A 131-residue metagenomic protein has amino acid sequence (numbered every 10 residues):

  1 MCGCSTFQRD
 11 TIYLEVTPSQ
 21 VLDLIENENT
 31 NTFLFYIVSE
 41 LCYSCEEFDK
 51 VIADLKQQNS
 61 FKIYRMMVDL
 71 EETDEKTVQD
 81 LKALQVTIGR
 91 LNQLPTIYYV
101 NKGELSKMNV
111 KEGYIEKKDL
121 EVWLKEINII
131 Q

Functional and structural regions predicted by a protein language model:
C2-N31, W123-Q131: N-terminal leader/targeting and pre-domain segments
L14, L41-F48, D74-V78, G113 (+1 more regions): Solvent-exposed, acidic/flexible segments
P18, L22-I25, D49-A53, V78-L81 (+2 more regions): Extracytoplasmic/secreted envelope proteins and their assembly/folding machinery, especially bacterial periplasmic
L22-Y64: Local sequence-structure signature of Cys/Sec-based thiol-disulfide redox active-site neighborhoods
E40-Y43, D69-T73, E104-L105: Solvent-exposed loop/turn segments at secondary-structure junctions within structured extracellular/periplasmic domains
S60-D80: Thiol-based oxidoreductase modules, predominantly thioredoxin-like and allied folds used for disulfide exchange
M67, I88-R90: Membrane-topology and secretion signals of cell-surface/extracellular proteins
R90-Q131: Non-catalytic, surface beta->alpha helical segment in thiol-disulfide oxidoreductase systems
